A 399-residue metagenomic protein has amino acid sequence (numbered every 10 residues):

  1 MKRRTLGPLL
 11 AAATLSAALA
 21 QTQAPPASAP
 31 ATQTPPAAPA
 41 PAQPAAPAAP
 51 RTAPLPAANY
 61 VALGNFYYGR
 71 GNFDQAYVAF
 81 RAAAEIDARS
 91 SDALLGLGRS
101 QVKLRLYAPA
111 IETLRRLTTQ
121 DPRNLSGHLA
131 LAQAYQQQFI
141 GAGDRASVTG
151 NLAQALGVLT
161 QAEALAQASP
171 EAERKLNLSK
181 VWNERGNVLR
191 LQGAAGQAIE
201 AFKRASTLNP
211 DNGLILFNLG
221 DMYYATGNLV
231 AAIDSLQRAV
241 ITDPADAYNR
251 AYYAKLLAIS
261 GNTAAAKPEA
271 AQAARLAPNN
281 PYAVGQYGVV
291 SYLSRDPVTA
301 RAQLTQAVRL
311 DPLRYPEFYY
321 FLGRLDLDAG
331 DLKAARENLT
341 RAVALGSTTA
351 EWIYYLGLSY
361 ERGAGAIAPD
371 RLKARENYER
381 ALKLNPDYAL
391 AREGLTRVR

Functional and structural regions predicted by a protein language model:
P47-T52, S126, Q161-S179, V308: Flexible helix-coil transition and linker loops at the boundaries of alpha-helical arrays
P54, A88, P122, Q167 (+7 more regions): Short coil turns that delineate tetratricopeptide repeat
L55-I86, K103, K180, E184-Q192: Alpha-helical segment of the N-proximal tetratricopeptide repeat
A57-A58, S91-D92, L125-S126, P170-A172 (+7 more regions): Helix-start (N-cap) detector for alpha-helical repeat units in TPR-like alpha-solenoids, especially tetratricopeptide
A62, G96, A130, N177 (+7 more regions): Canonical tetratricopeptide repeat
G71-A82, K103-R116, I140-Q161, L191-R204 (+5 more regions): Structural signature of tandem alpha-helical TPR/SEL1-like repeats, specifically the intra-repeat loop/turn
